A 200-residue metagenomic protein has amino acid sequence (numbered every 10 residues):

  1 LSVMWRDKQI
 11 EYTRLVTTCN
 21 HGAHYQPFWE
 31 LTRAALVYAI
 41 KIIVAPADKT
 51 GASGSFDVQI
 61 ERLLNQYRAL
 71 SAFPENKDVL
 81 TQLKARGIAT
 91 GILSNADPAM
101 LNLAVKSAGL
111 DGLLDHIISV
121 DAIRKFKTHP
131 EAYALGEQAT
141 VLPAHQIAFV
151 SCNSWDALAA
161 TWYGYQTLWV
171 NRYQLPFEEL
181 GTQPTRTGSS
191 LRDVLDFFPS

Functional and structural regions predicted by a protein language model:
L1, I42-S55, A85, G109-L113 (+1 more regions): Short helix-capping segments at alpha-helix termini
R6-D7, E11-R62: A metal-dependent, Asp-based hydrolase signature
R62-A69: Surface-exposed cleft-lining segments at the edges of enzyme active sites
F73, I88, Y165: Short phosphate-binding/catalytic loops that engage adenosine nucleotides
K77, T81-Q82, L93, D97-S200: Asp-based, Mg2+/Mn2+-dependent phosphohydrolase catalytic module
K84-T90: Short, conserved structural micro-motifs that define repeat-unit consensus positions and nucleotide-binding loops
